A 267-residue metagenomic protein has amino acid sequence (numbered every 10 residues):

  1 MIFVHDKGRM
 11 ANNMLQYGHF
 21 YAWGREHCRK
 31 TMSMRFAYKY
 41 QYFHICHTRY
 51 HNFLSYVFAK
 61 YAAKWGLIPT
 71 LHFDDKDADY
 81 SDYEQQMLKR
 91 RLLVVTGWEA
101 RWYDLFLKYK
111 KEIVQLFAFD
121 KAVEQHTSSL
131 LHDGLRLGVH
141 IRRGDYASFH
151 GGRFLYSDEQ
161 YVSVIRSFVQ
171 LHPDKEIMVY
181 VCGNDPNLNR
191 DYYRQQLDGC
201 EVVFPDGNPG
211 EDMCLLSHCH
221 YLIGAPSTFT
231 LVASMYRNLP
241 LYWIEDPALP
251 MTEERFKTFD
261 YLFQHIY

Functional and structural regions predicted by a protein language model:
M1-D6, K30-S33, L93-V94, H132-D145 (+2 more regions): Short hydrophobic beta-strand segments
H5-L15: A short, glycine/small-residue-rich beta-strand->loop->alpha-helix junction that serves as a flexible
M10, Q170-E245, M251-T252: Donor-binding and catalytic core of enzymes assembling or modifying cell-surface/extracellular glycoconjugates
Q16-W23: Short amphipathic alpha-helix
R25-M34, Y236-Y267: Gly/Pro- and small hydrophobic-enriched strand-loop and loop-to-helix capping segments that sit at the rims
M34-Q41, G183-N184: Short, solvent-exposed turn/loop segments enriched in Gly/Ser/Thr/Pro and often Arg
K39-E176, F259-Y261, Y267: Secretory-pathway luminal glycosyltransferase catalytic domains
